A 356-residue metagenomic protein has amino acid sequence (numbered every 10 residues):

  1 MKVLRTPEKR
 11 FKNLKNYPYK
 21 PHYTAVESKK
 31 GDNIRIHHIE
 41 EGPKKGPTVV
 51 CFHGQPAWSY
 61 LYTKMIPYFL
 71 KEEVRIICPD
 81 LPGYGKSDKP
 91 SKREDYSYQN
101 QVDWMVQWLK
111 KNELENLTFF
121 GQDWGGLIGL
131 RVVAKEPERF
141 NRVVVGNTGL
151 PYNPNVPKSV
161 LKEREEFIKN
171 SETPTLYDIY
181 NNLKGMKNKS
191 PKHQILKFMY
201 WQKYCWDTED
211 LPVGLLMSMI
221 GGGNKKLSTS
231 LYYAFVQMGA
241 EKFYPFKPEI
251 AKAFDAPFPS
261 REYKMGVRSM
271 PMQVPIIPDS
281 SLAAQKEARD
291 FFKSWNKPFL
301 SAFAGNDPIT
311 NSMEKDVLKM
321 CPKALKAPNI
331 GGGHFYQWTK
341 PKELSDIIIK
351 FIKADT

Functional and structural regions predicted by a protein language model:
M1-P21, S28, I36-E41, T48 (+5 more regions): Flexible "cap/lid" subdomain of the alpha/beta-hydrolase fold that forms the substrate-access gate
C51-G54, C78: Structural cue for short, hydrophobic secondary-structure segments
K64-P67: Typically the conserved alpha-helix immediately C-terminal to a functionally engaged Cys/Sec in thioredoxin-like
F69-D88: Conserved alpha/beta-hydrolase
G332-P341, S345: Catalytic histidine-centered segment of alpha/beta-hydrolase-like enzymes
I347-D355: C-terminal alpha-helix
